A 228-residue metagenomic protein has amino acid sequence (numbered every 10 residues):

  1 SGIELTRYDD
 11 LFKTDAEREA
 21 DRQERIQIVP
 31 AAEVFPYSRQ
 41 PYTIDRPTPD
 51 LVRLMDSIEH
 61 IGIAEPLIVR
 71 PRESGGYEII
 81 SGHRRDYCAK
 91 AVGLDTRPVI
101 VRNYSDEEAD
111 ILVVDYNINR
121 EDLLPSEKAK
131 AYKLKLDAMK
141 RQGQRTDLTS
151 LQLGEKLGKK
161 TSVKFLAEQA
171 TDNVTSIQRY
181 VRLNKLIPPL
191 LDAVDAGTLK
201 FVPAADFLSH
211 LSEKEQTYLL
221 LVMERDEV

Functional and structural regions predicted by a protein language model:
S1-R102, E108-D122: Short, charged/polar connector segments at secondary-structure boundaries
Q40, I63-E65, Q142, Q152 (+1 more regions): Glutamine-centric residue-chemistry signal
Y42-V52, D86-K185, D206-H210: Amphipathic, charge-rich alpha-helical segments that serve as recognition/docking helices
V52-M55, K133, T217, L221: Amphipathic, non-transmembrane alpha-helical secondary structure
A170-V228: Amphipathic alpha-helical extensions and coiled-coil-like segments
